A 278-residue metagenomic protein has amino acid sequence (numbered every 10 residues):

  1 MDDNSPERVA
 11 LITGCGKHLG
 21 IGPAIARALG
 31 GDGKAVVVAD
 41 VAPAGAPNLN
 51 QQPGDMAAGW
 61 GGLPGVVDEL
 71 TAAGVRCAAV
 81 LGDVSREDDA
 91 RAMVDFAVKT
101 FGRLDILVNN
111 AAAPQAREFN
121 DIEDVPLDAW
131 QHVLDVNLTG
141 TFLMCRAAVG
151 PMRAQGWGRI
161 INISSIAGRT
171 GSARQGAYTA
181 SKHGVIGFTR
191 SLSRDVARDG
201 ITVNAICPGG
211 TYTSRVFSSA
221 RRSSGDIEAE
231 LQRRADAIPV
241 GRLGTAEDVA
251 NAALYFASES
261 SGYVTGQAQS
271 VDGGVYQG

Functional and structural regions predicted by a protein language model:
D2-A39, P43-A44: Canonical Rossmann dinucleotide-binding motif of NAD(H)/NADP(H)-dependent dehydrogenases/reductases, specifically
P114, F119, T170, R242 (+2 more regions): Short C-terminal tail/terminal secondary-structure segment of NAD(P)H-dependent dehydrogenase/reductase domains
E118-I122, P126-L134, R234: Substrate-binding pocket helix/loop in short-chain dehydrogenase/reductase
C145, S181, T189: Active-site helix of classical SDR
G150, R169, R194-R198, G262: Alpha-helical segment proximal to the catalytic Tyr-Lys
S165: Residue(s) in the substrate-gating loop at a strand-loop-helix junction that position the organic substrate next
A197, T202, P239, V264-G266: Short, small/polar-rich loop/turn modules that mediate ligand/substrate recognition or access, typified
